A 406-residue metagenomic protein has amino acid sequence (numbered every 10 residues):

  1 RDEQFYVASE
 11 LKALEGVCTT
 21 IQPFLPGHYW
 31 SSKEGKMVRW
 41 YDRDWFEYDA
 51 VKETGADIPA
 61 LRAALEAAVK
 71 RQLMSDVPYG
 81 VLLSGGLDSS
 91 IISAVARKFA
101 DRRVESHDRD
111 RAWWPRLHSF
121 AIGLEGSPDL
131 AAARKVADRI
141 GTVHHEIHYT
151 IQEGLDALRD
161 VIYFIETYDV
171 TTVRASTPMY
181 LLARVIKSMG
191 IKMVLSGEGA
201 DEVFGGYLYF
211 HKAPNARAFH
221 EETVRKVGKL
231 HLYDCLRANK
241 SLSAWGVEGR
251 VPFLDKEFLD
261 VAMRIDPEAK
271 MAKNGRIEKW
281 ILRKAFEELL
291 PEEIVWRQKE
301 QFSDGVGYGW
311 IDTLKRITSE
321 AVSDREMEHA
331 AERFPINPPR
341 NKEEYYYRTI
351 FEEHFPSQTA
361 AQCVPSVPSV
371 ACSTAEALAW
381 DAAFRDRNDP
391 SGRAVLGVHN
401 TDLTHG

Functional and structural regions predicted by a protein language model:
R1-Y168: Cysteine-centered catalytic environments shared across enzyme families
I21, S188-L195, P214, F219-G406: Adenosyl-5′-phosphate
I58, I122-A183, Y209-F219, K240-S241 (+2 more regions): ATP-dependent adenylate-handling ligase core
A60, T172-V173, T177, L181 (+3 more regions): A conserved catalytic-core signature of glycosyltransferases
A64, I91-V95, A132-K135, T177 (+5 more regions): Short amphipathic alpha-helical face segments that pack within enzyme cores and frequently flank/anchor catalytic
G85-G86, S196-G199, V306: Glycine-rich beta-strand-to-loop/alpha-helix junction loops that act as flexible
S89-I92, E153, E202-G206, H211: Short catalytic/ligand-binding loop motif for oxyanion handling, primarily in non-cytosolic enzymes, centered on
I191-D201, Y207: Short acidic/histidine-rich active-site segments
